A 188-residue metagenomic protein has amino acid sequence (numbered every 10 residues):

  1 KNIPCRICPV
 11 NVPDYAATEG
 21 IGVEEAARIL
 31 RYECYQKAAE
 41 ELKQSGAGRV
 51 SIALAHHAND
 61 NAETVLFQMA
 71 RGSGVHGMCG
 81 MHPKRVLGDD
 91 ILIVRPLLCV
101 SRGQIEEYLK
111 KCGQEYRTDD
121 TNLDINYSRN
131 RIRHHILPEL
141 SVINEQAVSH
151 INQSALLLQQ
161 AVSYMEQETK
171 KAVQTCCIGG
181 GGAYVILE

Functional and structural regions predicted by a protein language model:
K1-P138: Core alpha/beta nucleotide-donor-binding catalytic domains of modification enzymes
L87, Y127-E188: ATP/NTP-dependent adenylation/nucleotidyl-transfer catalytic domains that generate, transfer, or process NMP-activated
